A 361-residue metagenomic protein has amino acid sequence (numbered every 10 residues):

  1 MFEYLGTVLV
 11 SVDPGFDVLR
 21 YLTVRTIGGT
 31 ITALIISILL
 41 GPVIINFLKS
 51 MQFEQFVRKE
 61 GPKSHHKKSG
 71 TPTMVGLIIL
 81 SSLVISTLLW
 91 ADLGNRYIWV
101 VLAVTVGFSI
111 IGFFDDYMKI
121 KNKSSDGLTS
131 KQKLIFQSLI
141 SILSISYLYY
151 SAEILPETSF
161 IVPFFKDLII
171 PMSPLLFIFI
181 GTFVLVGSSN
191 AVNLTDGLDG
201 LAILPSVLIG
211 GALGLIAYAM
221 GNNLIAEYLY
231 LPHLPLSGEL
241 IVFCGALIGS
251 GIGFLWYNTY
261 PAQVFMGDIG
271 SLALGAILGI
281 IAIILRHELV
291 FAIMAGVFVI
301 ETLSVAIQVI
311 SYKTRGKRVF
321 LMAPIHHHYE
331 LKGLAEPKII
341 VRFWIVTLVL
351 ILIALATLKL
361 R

Functional and structural regions predicted by a protein language model:
F2-V43, V84-I110, Y150, P156-D167 (+3 more regions): Alpha-helical transmembrane segments
P42-E60: Membrane-interface helix-loop junction between the first two transmembrane segments
V57-T71, S125-K133, H326, L331: Juxtamembrane helix-capping/reentrant segments at transmembrane boundaries
K68-L80, Q132-I140, E336-V346: Select subsegments of transmembrane alpha-helices in polytopic membrane proteins, especially boundary-proximal
G76-V84, T105-V106, L143, F183: Hydrophobic alpha-helical transmembrane segments of multi-pass integral membrane proteins
G94-L102, K121-F136: Membrane-interfacial loop-to-helix junctions in multi-pass inner-membrane proteins
F108-F114, S138-Y150: Mid-bilayer segments of alpha-helical transmembrane spans in multi-pass integral membrane proteins that mediate
K119-T129, P163-M172: Membrane interface segments of multi-pass transport proteins and intramembrane proteases
